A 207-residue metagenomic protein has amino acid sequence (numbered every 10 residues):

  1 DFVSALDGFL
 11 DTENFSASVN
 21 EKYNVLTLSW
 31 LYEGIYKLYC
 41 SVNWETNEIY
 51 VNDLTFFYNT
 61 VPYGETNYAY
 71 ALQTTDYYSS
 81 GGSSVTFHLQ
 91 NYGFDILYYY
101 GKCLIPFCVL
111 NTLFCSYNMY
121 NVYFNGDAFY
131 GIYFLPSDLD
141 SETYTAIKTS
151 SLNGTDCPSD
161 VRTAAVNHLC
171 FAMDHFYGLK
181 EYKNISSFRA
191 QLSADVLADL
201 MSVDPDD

Functional and structural regions predicted by a protein language model:
D1-S159: Primary recognition of N-terminal secretory signal peptides and signal-anchoring hydrophobic helices
D11-N14, N43, A165, F176-D207: Extended, small/polar residue-biased N-terminal targeting/export presequences and adjacent propeptide/linker tracts
L169: Terminal peptide-recognition signature
